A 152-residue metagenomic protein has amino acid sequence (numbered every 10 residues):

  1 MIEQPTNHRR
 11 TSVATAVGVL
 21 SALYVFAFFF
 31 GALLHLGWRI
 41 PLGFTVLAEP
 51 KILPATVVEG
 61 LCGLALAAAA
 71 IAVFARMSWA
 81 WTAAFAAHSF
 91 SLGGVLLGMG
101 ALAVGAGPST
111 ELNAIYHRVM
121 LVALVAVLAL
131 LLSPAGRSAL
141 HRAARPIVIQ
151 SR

Functional and structural regions predicted by a protein language model:
M1-R152: Topology signature of small-to-medium multi-pass alpha-helical membrane proteins
